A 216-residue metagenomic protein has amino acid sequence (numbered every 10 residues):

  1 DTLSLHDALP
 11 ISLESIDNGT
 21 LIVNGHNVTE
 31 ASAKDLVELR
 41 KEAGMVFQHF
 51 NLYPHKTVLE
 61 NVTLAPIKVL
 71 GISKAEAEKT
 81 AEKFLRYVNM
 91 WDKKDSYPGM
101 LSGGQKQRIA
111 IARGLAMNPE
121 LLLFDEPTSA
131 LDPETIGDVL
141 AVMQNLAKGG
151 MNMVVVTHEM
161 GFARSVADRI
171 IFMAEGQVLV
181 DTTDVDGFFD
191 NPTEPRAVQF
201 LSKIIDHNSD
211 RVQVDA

Functional and structural regions predicted by a protein language model:
S4, A8-D181: ABC family nucleotide-binding domain
D186-A216: C-terminal boundary and immediately downstream tail of ABC-type ATPase nucleotide-binding domains
